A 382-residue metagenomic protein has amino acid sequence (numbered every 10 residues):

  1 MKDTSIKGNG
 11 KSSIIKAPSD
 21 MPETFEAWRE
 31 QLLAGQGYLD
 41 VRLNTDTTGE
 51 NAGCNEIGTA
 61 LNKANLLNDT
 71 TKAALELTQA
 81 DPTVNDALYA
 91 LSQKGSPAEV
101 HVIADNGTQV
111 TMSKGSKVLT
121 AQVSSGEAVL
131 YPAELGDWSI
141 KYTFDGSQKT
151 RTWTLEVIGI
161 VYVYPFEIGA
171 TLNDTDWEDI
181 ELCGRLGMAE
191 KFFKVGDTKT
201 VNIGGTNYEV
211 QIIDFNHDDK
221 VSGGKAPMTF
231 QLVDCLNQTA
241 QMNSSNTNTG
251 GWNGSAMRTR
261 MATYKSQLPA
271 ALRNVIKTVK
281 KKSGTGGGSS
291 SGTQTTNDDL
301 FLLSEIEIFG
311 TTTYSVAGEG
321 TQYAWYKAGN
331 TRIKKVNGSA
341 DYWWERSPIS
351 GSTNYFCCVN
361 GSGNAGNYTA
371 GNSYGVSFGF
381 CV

Functional and structural regions predicted by a protein language model:
M1-Y89: Extracellular "spike/adhesin" assembly and maturation modules and analogous cytosolic coiled-coil scaffolds
L91-S96, A121, F166: Collagen/collagen-like triple-helix sequence repeat recognition
G95-A98, L155-V161: Conserved "repeat-terminator" motif of extracellular CCP/Sushi domains
P97-D105: A short, amphipathic beta-strand motif
V110-M112: Hydrophobic beta-strand segments
K114-A128: Short, acidic Ser/Thr/Gly-rich low-complexity loop/linker segments typical of extracellular and cell-surface proteins
G126-S139, D145-G146, W153, V157-G159: Short Pro-Gly-centered beta-turn/loop motif in secreted/extracellular proteins
Y162-V382: Collagenous Gly-X-Y triple-helix signature in extracellular proteins
